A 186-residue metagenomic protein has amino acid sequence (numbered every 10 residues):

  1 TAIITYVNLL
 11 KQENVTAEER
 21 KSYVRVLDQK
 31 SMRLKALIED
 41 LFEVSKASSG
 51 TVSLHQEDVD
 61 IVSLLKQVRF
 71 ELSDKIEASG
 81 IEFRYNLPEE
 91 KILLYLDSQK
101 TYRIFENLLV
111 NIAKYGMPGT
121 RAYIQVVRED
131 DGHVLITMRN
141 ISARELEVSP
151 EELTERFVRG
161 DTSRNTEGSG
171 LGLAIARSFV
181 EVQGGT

Functional and structural regions predicted by a protein language model:
K11-E18: Short acidic helix/loop segment immediately C-terminal to the autophosphorylated histidine in two-component histidine
Q29-L34: Short alpha-helical segment of the dimerization/phosphotransfer core of two-component systems
S49-L54, L93-L96: Conserved micro-motifs of the catalytic ATP-binding
H55-V59, E77, E82-I92: Conserved catalytic submotifs in the C-terminal HATPase_c
I112-A113: Short helix-loop "hinge" at the ATP-lid/N-box region of the Bergerat-fold HATPase_c
E145-F157: Short conserved segment of the HATPase_c
V180-E181: Detector for a conserved hydrophobic position within an alpha-helical segment of the HATPase_c
G184-T186: Conserved glycine-rich
